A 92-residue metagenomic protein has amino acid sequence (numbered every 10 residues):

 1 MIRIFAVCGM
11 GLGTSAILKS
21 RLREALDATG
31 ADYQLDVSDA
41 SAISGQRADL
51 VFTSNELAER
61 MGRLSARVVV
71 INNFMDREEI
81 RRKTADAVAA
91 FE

Functional and structural regions predicted by a protein language model:
I2, R67-E92: Ser/Thr/Gly-rich flexible loops in soluble cytosolic domains mediating phosphotransfer, phosphorylation
I2-D39: Conserved active-site segments centered on acidic
G13, E59-R60: Short glycine-rich, flexible loops that bind phosphorylated cofactors or substrates
L35-D36, A48-S54: Short, hydrophobic beta-strand segments that form beta-sheet elements in well-ordered domains
A40, T53-E59: Short, polar loop motifs at secondary-structure junctions
A42-S44: Structural alpha-helical scaffold elements that stabilize or flank donor/cofactor-binding regions in carbohydrate
Q46-R47, L64-S65: Short, structured coil segments at secondary-structure junctions
